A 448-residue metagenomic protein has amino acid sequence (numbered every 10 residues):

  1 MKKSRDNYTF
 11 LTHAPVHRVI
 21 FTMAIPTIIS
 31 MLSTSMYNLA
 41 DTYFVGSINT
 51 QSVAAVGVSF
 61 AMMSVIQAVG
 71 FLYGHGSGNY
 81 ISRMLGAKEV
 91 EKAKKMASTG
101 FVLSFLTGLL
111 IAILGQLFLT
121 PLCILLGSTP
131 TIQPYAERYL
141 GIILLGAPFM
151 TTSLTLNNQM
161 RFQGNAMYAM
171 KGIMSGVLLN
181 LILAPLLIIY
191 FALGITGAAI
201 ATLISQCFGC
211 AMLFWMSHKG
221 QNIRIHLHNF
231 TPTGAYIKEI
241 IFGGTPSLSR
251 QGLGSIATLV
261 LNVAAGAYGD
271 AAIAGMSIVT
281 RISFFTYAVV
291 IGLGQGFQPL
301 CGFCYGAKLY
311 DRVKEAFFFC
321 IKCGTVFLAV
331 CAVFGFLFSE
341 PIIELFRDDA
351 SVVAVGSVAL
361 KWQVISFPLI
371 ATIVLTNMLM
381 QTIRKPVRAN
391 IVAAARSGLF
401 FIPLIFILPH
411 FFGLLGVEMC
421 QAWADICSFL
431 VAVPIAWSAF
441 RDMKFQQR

Functional and structural regions predicted by a protein language model:
M1-A24, I81-P148, Y190-T245, C301-S366 (+1 more regions): Short alpha-helical transmembrane segments in multi-pass integral membrane proteins
L11-Y43, S47-I48, S64-G76, Y80 (+6 more regions): N-terminal transmembrane alpha-helices
T22-D41, I142, S153, G176 (+5 more regions): Transmembrane helical elements of multi-pass membrane transporters/channels
T27, M31, T42-Y43, F60 (+17 more regions): Transmembrane alpha-helix boundary and packing residues in multipass membrane permease domains and related
L32, M36-A54, C123-P130, L186-L193 (+4 more regions): Helix-terminus/linker motif at the lipid-water interface of multi-pass membrane proteins
V53-I113, M150-A169, G275-S339, I370-V392: Small-residue-rich hydrophobic transmembrane alpha-helices
V65-A68, N180-A184, G209-F214, F285-A288 (+3 more regions): Hydrophobic transmembrane alpha-helices of multi-pass small-molecule transporters
G74, I143-R161, A169-N180, A198-A211 (+4 more regions): Short runs within selected transmembrane alpha-helices of multi-pass transporters and secretion channels
